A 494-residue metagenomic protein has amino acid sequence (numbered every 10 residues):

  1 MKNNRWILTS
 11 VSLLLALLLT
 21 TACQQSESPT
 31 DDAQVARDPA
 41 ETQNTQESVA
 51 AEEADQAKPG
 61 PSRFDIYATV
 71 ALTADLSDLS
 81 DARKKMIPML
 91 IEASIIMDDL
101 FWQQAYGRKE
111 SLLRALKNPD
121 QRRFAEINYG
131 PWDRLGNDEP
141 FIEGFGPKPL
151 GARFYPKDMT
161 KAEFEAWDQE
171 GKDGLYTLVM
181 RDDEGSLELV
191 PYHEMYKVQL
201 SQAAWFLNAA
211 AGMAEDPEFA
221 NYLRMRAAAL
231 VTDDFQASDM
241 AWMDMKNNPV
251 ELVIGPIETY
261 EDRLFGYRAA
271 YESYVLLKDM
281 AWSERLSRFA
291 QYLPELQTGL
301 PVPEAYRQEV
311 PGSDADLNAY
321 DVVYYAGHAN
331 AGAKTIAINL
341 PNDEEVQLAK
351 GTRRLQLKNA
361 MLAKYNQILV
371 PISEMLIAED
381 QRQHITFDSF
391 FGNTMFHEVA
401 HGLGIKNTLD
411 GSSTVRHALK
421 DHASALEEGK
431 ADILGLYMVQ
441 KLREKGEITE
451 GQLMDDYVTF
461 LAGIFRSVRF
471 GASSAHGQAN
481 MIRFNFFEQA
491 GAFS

Functional and structural regions predicted by a protein language model:
K2-V11: Bacterial N-terminal signal peptides that target proteins for export
L19-A22: C-terminal motif of bacterial Sec signal peptides marking the signal peptidase cleavage site
Q24-S26: Bacterial signal peptide processing site
Q46-R226: N-terminal helix-rich structural modules
R83-M86, A93, A203, F219 (+6 more regions): Stable alpha-helical elements in mature extracytoplasmic
L100-Q104, K364-S373, A378-G392, I405-S494: Zinc-dependent metallohydrolase catalytic domains
M195, Q199-R382, T386: Contiguous, non-catalytic segments that form substrate-binding/exosite surfaces or channel walls
F396, A400-G404: Short active-site segment of divalent metal-dependent hydrolases/proteases that encodes the spacing between
